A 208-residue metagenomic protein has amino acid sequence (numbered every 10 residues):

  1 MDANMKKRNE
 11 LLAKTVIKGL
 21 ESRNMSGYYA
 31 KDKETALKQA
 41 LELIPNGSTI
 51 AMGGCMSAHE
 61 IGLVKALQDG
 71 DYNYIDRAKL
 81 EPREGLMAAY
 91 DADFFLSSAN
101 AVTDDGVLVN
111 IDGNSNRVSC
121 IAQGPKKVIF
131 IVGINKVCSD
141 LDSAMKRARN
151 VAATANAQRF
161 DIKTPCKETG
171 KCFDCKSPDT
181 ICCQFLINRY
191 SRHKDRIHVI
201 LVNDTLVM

Functional and structural regions predicted by a protein language model:
M1-N9: Glycine- and acidic-residue-enriched helix-capping/strand-helix junction motifs
A3, M25-G27, I134: Short, flexible active-site loop motifs that bind/organize anionic cofactors or intermediates
N9-L96: N-terminal active-site beta-alpha-beta segment that forms phosphate/nucleotide-binding and substrate-recognition loops
Y90-M208: Conserved phosphate- and dinucleotide-binding cores of soluble alpha/beta proteins, encompassing both enzyme active
